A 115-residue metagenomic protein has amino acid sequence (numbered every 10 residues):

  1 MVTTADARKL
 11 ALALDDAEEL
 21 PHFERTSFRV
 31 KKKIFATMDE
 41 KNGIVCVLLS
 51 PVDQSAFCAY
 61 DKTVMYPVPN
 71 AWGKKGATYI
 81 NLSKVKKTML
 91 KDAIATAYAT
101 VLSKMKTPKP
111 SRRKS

Functional and structural regions predicted by a protein language model:
M1-S115: Charge-dense, helix-prone N-terminal extensions
